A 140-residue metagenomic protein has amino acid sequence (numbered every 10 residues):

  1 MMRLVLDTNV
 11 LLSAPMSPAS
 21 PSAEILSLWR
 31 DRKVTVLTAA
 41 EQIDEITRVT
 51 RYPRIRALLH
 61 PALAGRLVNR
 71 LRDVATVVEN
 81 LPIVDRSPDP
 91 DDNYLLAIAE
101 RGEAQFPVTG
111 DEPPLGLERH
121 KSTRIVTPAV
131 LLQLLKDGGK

Functional and structural regions predicted by a protein language model:
M1-T38: Short, well-structured N-terminal submotif of metal-dependent ribonuclease cores
T8, A40-E41, G110-E112: Short secondary-structure boundary segments
L11-L12, I43, I55, P114 (+1 more regions): A generic structural signal for short hydrophobic patches within well-formed alpha-helices
P21-S22, A64, D91-D92: Amphipathic coiled-coil/heptad-repeat helices and related helical stalk/stem segments that mediate oligomerization
L28, I98, L117: Hydrophobic/aromatic ligand-binding patch that stacks against planar heteroaromatic rings of cofactors or nucleotides
L28-I83: PIN-domain endoribonuclease scaffold, especially VapC-family toxins
D73-P107, E112: Active-site neighborhoods of divalent-metal-dependent phosphate/nucleic-acid chemistry enzymes
D89, G102-F106, E112-K140: Acidic, PIN/NYN-like endoribonuclease modules and their adjacent C-terminal/linker elements
